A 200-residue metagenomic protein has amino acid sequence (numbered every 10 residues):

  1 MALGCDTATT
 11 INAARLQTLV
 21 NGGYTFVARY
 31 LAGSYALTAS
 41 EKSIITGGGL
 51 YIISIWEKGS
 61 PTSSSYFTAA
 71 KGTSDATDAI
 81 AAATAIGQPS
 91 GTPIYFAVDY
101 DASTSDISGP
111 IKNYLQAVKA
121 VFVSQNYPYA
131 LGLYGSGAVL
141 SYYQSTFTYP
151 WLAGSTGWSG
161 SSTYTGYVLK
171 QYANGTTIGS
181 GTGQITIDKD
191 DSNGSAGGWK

Functional and structural regions predicted by a protein language model:
M1-T9, L16, L140-K200: Functionally critical loop-and-helix segments that line ligand-binding/catalytic clefts of soluble enzyme domains
A2-T10, R29-K112: Substrate-binding cleft of extracellular glycoside hydrolase catalytic domains
L16-Q17, A39-S43, L115-K119: Short amphipathic alpha-helical segments and helix-helix/interface helices
N21-V27, G47-I53, Q88-I94, Q125-L131 (+2 more regions): Loop/turn elements at helix/coil->beta-strand transitions in domains of secreted/extracellular proteins
L31, Y129-G135, G154-G157: A generic structural motif
I107-P128: Long, well-ordered alpha-helical scaffolding segments within enzyme catalytic domains, especially pronounced
S124-Y142: Aromatic-lined carbohydrate-recognition surfaces of secreted/lumenal glycan-active proteins
